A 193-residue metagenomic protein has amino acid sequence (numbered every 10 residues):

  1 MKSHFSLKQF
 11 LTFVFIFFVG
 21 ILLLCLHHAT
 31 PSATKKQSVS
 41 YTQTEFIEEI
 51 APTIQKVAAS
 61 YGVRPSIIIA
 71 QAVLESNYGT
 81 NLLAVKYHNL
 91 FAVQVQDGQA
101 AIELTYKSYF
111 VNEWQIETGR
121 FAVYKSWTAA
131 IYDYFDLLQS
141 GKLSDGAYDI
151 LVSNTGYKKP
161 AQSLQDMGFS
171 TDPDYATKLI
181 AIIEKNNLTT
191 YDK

Functional and structural regions predicted by a protein language model:
M1-K193: Catalytic cores of secreted/periplasmic lytic hydrolases that degrade extracellular macromolecules
